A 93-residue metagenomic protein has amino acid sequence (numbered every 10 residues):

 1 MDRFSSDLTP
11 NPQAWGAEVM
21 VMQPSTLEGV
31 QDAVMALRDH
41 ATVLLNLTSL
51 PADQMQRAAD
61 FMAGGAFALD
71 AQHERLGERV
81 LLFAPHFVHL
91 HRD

Functional and structural regions predicted by a protein language model:
M1-V21: N-terminal leader/presequence segments that are low-structure and precede the mature protein or first folded domain
D2, L8-T9, A33, G65 (+1 more regions): Acidic-enriched and Gly/Ser
A17-Q23, V30, A71-H73, G77-E78: Divalent-cation
M20-P24, L44-S49, A84: Conserved beta-strand segments of the P-loop GTPase G domain that flank and frequently precede/overlap
T26-A33, P51-A58: Helical mechanochemical/support elements of P-loop NTPase systems and associated helical scaffolds
L27, V34-L47: Structural recognition of short helix-loop-helix hairpins that underlie histone-fold modules
A41-A52, D60-F67: Conserved interaction-surface patches within small, structured recognition/assembly domains
A58-A59, G64-D70, E74-D93: Short basic, glycine-rich beta-strand/loop surfaces that mediate nucleic-acid
